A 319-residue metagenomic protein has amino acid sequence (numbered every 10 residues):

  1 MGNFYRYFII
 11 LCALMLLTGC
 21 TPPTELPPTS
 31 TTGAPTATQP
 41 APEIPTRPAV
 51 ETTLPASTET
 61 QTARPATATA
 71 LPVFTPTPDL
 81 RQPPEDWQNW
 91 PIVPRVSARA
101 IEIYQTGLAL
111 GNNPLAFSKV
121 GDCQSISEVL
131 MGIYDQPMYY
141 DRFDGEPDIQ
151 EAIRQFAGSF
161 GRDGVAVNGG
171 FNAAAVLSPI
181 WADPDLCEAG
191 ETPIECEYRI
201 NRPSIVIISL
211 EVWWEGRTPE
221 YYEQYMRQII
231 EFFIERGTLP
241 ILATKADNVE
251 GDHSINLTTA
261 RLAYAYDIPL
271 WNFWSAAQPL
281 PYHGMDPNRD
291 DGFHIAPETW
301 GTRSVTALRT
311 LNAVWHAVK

Functional and structural regions predicted by a protein language model:
M1-N113, V120, V129, R162-D163 (+6 more regions): Intrinsically disordered, low-complexity Ser/Thr/Pro-rich tracts
L110-Y221, D291-H294: Conserved SGNH/GDSL esterase-like catalytic core that processes O-acyl groups on lipids and polysaccharides
N113-A116, N201-I207, I234-I241, Y266-P269: Loop/turn elements at helix/coil->beta-strand transitions in domains of secreted/extracellular proteins
K119, P193, R202-I205, Y221-Q228 (+4 more regions): Extracytoplasmic/secreted proteins, especially bacterial periplasmic and envelope-associated proteins
V120-C123, I208-W213, A243-D247, N272-A277: Active-site-proximal beta-strand/loop segments in catalytic clefts of secreted hydrolases
S127-V129, E215-E223, A243, V249-I255 (+1 more regions): Extracytoplasmic/secreted cell-surface and envelope-processing proteins
E211-W214, I230-T258: Active-site segments of SGNH/GDSL-like serine hydrolases that catalyze O-acetyl group transfer/hydrolysis on lipids
D247-K319: Catalytic His-Asp segment of secreted/periplasmic serine-dependent ester chemistry enzymes
